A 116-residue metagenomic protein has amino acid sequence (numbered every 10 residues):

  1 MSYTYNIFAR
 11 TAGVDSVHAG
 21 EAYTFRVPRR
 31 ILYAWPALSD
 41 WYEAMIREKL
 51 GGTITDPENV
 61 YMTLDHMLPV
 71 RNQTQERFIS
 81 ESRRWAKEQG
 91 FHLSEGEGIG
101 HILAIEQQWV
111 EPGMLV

Functional and structural regions predicted by a protein language model:
M1-V116: Fe-S-dependent hydro-lyases/dehydratases of central metabolism
